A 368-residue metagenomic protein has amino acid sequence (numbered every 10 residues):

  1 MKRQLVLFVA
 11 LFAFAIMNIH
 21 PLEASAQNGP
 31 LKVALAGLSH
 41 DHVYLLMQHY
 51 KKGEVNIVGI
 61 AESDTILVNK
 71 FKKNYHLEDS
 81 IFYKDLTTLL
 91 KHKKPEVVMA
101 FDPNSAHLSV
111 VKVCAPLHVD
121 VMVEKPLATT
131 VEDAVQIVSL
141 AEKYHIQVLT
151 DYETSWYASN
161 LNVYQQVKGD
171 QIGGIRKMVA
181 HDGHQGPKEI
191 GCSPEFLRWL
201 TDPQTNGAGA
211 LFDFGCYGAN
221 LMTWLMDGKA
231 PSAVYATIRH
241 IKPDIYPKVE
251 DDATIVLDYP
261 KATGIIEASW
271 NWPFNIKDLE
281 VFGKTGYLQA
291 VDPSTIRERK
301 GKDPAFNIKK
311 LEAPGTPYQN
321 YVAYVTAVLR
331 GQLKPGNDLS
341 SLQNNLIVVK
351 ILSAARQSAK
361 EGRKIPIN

Functional and structural regions predicted by a protein language model:
M1-Q4: Positively charged n-region of N-terminal signal peptides that target proteins for export
F8-H20: Bacterial N-terminal signal peptides
L22-Y75: N-terminal Rossmann-like dinucleotide-binding module
G29, S155-T237, I241-I245, G362: Predominantly a Rossmann-like dinucleotide-binding segment in NAD(P)-dependent oxidoreductases
Y75-L140: Beta-loop-alpha module in the N-terminal Rossmann-like domain of NAD(P)-dependent dehydrogenases, especially those
V97-M99, A327-N368: C-terminal helix-rich "cap/oligomerization" subdomain common to oxidoreductases
Q136-T154, R176: Rossmann-fold dehydrogenase core element
N220-T295, A323-K334, A354: Contiguous beta-strand/loop segments that form the cofactor/metal-binding neighborhood of enzyme cores
